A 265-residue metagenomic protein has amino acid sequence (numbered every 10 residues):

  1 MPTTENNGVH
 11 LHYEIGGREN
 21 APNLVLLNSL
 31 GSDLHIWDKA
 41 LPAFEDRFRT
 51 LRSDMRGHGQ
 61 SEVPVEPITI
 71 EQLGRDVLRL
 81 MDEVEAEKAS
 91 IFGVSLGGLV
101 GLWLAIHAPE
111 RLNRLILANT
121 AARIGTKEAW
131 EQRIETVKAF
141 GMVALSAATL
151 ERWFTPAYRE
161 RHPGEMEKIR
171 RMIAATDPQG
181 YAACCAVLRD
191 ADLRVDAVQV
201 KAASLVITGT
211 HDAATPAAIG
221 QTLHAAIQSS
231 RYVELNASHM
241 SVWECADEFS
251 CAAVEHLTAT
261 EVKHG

Functional and structural regions predicted by a protein language model:
V9-E66: Conserved HGGG/HGGXW glycine-rich cap/lid loop of the alpha/beta-hydrolase fold
E71-A89: Conserved acidic catalytic loop of the alpha/beta-hydrolase fold
L99-S146: Flexible "cap/lid" loop of the alpha/beta hydrolase fold
G125-E128, F140-V198: Conserved alpha/beta-hydrolase catalytic His-Asp/Glu region
V200, V206-T208: Short beta-strand/loop motif that positions the catalytic acidic residue of the alpha/beta-hydrolase fold
T210-T215: Acidic catalytic loop of the alpha/beta-hydrolase fold
G220-M240: Catalytic histidine neighborhood in serine/cysteine hydrolases with alpha/beta-hydrolase-type architecture
A237-S250: Catalytic histidine-centered segment of alpha/beta-hydrolase-like enzymes
